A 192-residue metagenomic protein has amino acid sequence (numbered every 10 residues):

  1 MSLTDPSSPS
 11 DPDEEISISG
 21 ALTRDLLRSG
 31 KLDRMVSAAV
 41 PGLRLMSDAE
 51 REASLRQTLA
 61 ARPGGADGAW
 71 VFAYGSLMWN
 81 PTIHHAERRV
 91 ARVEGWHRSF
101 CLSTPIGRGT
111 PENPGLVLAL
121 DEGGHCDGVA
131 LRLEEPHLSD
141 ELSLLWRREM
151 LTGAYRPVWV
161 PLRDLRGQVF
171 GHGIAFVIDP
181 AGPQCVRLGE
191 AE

Functional and structural regions predicted by a protein language model:
S2-E192: A glycine-rich, hydrophobic/aromatic-adjacent loop/helix-cap motif
